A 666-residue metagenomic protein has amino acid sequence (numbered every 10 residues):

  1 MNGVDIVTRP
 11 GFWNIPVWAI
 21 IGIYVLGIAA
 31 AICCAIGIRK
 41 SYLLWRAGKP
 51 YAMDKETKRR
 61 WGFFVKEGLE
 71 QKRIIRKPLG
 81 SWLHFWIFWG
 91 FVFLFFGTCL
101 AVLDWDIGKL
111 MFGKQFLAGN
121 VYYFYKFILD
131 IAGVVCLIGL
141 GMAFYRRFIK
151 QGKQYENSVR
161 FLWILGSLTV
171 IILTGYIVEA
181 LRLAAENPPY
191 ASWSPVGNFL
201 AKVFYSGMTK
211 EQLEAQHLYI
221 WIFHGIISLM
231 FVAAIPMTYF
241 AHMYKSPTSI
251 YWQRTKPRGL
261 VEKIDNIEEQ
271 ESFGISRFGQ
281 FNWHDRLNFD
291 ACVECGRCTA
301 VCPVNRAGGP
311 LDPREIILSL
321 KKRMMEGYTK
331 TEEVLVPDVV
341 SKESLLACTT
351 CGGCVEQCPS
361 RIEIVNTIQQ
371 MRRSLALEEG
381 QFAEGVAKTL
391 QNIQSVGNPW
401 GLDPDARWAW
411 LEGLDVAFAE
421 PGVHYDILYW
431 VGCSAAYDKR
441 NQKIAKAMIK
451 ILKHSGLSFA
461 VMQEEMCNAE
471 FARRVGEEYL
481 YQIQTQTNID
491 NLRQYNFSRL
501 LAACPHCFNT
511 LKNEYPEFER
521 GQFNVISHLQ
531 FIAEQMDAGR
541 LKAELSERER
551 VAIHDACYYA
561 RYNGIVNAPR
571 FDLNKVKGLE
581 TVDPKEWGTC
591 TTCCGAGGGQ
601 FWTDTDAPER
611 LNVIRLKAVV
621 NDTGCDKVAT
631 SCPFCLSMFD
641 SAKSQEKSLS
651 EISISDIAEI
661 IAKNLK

Functional and structural regions predicted by a protein language model:
M1-G11, D106-F124, L181-Q216: Membrane-interfacial helical/loop segments at transmembrane boundaries in membrane proteins
N2-M142, I149, Q280-F289, L311-I317 (+2 more regions): Iron-sulfur-cluster electron-transfer modules
V25-C34, L137, T169-V170, L218-P247: Alpha-helical membrane-embedded segments
C34-A52, L103-G108, M142-L162, I177-S192 (+3 more regions): Juxtamembrane/interface segments at transmembrane-helix termini
F85-C99, I164-N187: Hydrophobic alpha-helical membrane-insertion segments
G97, A132, L200-H217, L260-F273 (+1 more regions): Iron-sulfur cluster-binding electron-transfer modules in prokaryotic oxidoreductases
F124-L137, V203-M230: Hydrophobic alpha-helical transmembrane segments
A191-S192, V232-A347: Ferredoxin-type iron-sulfur electron-transfer modules and their immediate structural context
